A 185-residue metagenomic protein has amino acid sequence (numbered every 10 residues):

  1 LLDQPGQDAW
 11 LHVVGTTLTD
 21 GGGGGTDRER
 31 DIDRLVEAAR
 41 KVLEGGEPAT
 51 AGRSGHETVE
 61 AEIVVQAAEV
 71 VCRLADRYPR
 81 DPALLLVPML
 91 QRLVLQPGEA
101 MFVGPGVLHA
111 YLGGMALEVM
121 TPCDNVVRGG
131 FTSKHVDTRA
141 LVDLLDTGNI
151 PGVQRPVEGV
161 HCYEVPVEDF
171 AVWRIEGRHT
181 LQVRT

Functional and structural regions predicted by a protein language model:
L1-L74: Long, charge-rich alpha-helical interaction segments
A9, R80-D81, D137: Short, solvent-exposed helix-helix connector turns and helix-capping sites enriched in acidic/polar residues
Q66-P97: Conserved AWS/pre-SET-to-SET junction and N-terminal core of the SET lysine methyltransferase domain, specifically
V94-G113: Conserved metal-binding segment of the jelly-roll/cupin
M101, L117, W173: A broad, low-specificity signal marking well-ordered, structured residues that form hydrophobic/aromatic
H109, N125, H179-L181: Residues that cap or initiate secondary-structure elements
G114-C162: C-terminal, non-catalytic macromolecule-binding modules
Q154-R184: A short glycine-rich, His/Asp/Glu-containing loop-to-beta-strand
